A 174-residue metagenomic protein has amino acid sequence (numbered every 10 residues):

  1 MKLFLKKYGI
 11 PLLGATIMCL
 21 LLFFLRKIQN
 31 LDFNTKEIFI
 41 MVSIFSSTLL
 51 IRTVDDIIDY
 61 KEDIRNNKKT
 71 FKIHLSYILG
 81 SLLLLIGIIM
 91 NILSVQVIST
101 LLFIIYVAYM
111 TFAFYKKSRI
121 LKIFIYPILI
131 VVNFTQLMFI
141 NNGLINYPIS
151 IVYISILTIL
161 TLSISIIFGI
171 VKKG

Functional and structural regions predicted by a protein language model:
M1-G174: Multi-pass alpha-helical membrane architecture of UbiA-family and related isoprenoid/lipid prenyltransferases
